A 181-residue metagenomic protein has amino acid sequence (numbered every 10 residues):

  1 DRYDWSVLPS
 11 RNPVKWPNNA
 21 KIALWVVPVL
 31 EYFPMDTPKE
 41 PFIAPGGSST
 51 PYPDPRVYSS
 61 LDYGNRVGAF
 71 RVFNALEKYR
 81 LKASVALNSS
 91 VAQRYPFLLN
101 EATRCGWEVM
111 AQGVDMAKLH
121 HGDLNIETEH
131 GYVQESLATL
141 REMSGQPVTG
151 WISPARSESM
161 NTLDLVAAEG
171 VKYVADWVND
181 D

Functional and structural regions predicted by a protein language model:
D1-G150, A155-D181: Catalytic alpha-helical scaffold of carbohydrate-active enzymes acting on polysaccharides/glycoconjugates
